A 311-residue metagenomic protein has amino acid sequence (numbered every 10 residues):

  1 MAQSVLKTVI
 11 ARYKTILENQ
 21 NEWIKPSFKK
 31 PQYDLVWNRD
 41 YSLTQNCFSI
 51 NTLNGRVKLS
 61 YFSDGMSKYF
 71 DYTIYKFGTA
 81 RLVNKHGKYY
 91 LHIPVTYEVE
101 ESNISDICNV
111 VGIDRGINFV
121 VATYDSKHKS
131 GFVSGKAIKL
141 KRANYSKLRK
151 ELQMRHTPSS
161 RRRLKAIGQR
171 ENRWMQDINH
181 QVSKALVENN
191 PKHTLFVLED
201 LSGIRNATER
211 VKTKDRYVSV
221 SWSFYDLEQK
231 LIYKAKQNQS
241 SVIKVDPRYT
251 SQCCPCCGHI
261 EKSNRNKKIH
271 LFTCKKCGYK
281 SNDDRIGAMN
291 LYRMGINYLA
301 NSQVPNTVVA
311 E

Functional and structural regions predicted by a protein language model:
M1-E311: Nucleic-acid substrate recognition interfaces
